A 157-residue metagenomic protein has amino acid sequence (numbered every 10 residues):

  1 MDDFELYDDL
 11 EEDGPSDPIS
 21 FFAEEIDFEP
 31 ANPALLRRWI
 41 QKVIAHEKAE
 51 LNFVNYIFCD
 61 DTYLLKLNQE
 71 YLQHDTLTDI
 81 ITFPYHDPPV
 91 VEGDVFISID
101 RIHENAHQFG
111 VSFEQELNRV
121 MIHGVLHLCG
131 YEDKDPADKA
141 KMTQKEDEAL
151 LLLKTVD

Functional and structural regions predicted by a protein language model:
M1-L117, C129-D157: An acidic/histidine-cluster motif and surrounding catalytic segment that typifies divalent-metal-assisted enzyme active
I122, L126-G130: Short active-site segment of divalent metal-dependent hydrolases/proteases that encodes the spacing between
